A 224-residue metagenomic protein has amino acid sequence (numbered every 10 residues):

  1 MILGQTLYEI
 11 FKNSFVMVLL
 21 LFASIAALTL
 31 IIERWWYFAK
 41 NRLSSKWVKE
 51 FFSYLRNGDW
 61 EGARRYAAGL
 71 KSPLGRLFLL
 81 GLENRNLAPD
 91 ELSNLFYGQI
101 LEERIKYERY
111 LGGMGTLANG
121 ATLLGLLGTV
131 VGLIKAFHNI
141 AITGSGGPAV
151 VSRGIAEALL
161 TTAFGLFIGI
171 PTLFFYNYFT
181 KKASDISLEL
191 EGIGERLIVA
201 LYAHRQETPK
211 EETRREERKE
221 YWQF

Functional and structural regions predicted by a protein language model:
M1-K49: Hydrophobic membrane-targeting segments
G4-V16, Y97-A121, P148-L160: Alpha-helical membrane-interface segments at transmembrane helix boundaries
S14, L28, A63, F78 (+3 more regions): Residue-level signature of catalytic and energy-coupling elements of molecular machines, predominantly ATP/GTP-dependent
L19-I32, L117, A121-L127, F164 (+1 more regions): Lipid-exposed faces of alpha-helical membrane segments in multi-pass integral membrane proteins
I31-R34, N139, F175: Hydrophobic membrane-targeting alpha-helices
R42-L127, V131-S145, N177-F224: Predominantly long cytosolic amphipathic alpha-helical stalk/bundle segments
A156-F174: Hydrophobic alpha-helical transmembrane segments of polytopic membrane proteins
